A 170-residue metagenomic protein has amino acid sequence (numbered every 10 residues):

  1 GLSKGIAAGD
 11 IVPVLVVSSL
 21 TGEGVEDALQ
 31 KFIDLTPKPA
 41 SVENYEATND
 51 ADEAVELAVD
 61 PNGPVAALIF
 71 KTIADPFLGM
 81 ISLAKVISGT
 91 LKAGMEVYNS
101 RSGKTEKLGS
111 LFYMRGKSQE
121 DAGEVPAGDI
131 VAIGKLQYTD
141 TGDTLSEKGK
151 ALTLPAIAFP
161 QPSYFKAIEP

Functional and structural regions predicted by a protein language model:
G1-P170: Structural and coupling elements of P-loop NTPases
